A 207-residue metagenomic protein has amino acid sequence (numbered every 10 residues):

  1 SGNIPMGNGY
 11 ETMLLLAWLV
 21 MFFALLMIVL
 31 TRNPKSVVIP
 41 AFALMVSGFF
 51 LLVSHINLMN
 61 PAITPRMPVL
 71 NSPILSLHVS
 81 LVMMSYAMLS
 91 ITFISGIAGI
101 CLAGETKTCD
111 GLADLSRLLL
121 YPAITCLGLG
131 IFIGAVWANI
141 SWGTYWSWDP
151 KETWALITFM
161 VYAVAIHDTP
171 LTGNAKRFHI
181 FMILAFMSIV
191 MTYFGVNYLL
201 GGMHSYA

Functional and structural regions predicted by a protein language model:
S1-I63, L77-L102, L112-S141, P150-A207: Hydrophobic cores of alpha-helical transmembrane segments in multi-pass integral membrane proteins
R66: Active-site/ligand-binding-proximal alpha/beta "capping" segment
L70: Charged catalytic and DNA/RNA-contacting regions of genome-maintenance and nucleic-acid-processing enzymes
P73-L75: Juxtamembrane membrane-interface segments at transmembrane-helix boundaries in membrane proteins
